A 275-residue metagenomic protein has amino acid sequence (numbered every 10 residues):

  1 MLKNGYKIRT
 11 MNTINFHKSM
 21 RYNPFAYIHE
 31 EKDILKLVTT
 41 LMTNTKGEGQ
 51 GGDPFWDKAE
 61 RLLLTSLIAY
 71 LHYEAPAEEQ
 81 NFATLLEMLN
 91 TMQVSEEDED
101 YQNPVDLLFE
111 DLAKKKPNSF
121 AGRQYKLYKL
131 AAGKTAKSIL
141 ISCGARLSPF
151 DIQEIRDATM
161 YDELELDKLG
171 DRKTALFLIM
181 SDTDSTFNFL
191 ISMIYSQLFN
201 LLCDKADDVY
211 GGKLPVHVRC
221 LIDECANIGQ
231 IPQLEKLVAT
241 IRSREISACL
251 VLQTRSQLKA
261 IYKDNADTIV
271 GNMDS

Functional and structural regions predicted by a protein language model:
M1-I246, I261: P-loop NTPase motor domains
V238-S275: Conserved ATP-driven motor cores of ASCE-family P-loop NTPases powering translocation/secretion/packaging/pilus
